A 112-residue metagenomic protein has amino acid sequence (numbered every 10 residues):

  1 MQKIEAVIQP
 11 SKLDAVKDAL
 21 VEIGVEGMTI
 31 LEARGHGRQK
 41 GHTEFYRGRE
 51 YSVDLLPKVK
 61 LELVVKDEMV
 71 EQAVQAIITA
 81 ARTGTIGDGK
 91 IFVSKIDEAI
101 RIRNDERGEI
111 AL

Functional and structural regions predicted by a protein language model:
M1-L112: Positively charged, small/polar-rich N-terminal and surface patches that mediate targeting and assembly and bind
